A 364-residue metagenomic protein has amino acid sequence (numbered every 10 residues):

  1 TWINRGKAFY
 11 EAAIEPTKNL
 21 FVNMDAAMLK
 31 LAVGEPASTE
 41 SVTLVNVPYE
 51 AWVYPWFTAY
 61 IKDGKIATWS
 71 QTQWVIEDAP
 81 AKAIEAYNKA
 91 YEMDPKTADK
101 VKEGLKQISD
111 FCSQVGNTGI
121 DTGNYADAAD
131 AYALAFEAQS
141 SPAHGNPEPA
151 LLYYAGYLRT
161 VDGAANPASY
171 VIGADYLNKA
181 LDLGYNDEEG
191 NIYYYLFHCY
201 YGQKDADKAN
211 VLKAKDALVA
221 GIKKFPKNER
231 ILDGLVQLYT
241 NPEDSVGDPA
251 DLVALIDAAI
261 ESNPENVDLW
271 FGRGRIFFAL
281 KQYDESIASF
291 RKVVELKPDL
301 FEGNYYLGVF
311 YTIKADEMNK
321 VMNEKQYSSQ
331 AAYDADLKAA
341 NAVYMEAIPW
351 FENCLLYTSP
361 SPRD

Functional and structural regions predicted by a protein language model:
A8-G123, Q139-P147, D162-V171, K204-A209 (+1 more regions): Short coil/linker segments at helix-helix boundaries
A90, A135, A180, G221 (+3 more regions): Canonical positions in the second alpha-helix
E148, D187-E189, N228, N266 (+1 more regions): Residue-level recognition of tetratricopeptide repeat
Y357-D364: Conserved small/polar residues in nucleotide/adenosyl-binding loops
